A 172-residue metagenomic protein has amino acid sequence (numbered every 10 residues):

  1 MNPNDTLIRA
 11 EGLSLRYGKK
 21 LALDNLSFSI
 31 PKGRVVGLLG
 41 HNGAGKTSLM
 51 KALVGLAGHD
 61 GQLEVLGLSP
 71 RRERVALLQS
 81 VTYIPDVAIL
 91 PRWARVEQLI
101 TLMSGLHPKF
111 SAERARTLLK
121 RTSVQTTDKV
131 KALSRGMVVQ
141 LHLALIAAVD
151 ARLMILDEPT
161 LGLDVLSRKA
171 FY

Functional and structural regions predicted by a protein language model:
K20-L21, V75: Short coil-to-beta microelement around the adenine-binding A-loop and adjacent beta1/P-loop entry of ABC ATPase
H41-G45, H59: Walker A (P-loop) phosphate-binding loop of ABC-type ATPase nucleotide-binding domains
A44, V165-S167: Helix N-cap at the start of a conserved alpha-helix in ABC-type nucleotide-binding domains
V54-G55, H59-R72, A76-L77: Conserved ABC transporter NBD signature motif
P85-A144, V149: ABC-family P-loop ATPase nucleotide-binding domains
L143, L163, F171: Hydrophobic anchor residue at the start of the ABC signature
M154-E158, L163: Catalytic Walker B motif of ABC-type/P-loop ATPase nucleotide-binding domains
